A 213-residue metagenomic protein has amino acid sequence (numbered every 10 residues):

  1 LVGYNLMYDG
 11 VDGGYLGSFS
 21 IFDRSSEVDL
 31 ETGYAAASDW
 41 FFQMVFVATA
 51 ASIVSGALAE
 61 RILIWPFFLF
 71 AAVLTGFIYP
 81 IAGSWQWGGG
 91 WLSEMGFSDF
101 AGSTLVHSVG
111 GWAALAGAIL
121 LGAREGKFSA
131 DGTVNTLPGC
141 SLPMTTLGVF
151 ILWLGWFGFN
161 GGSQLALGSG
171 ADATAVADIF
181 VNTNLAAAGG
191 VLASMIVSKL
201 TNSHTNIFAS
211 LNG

Functional and structural regions predicted by a protein language model:
L1-N212: Hydrophobic alpha-helical transmembrane bundles of multi-pass membrane proteins
